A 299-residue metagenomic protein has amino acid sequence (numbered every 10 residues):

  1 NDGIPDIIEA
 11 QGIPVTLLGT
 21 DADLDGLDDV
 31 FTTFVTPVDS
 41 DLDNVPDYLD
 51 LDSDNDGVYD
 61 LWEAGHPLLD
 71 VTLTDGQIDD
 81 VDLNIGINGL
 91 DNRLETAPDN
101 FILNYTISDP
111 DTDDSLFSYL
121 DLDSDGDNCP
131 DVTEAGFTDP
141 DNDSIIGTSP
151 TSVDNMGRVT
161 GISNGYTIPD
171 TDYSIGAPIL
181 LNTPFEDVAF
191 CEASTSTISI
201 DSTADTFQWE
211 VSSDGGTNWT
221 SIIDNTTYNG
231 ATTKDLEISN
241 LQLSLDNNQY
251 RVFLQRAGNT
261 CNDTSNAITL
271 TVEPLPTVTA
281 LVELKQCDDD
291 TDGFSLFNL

Functional and structural regions predicted by a protein language model:
N1-L180, D290: Extracellular calcium-associated, cysteine-rich motifs in secreted modular proteins
T183-C191, T279-D292: Short, solvent-exposed loop/edge segments of extracellular or virion-exposed proteins
S194-S202, D292-L299: A short beta-strand segment in extracellular, disulfide-stabilized domains
I200, W209-V211, Y250-V252: Core motif of extracellular immunoglobulin-like domains
V211-N240: Surface-exposed, flexible coil segments in extracellular/virion-facing regions
A231, Q242-Y250: Solvent-exposed loop/turn motifs of extracellular immunoglobulin-like beta-sandwich domains
Q255-C261: Short, solvent-exposed loop/turn segments at the edges of extracellular beta-sandwich modules
T271-V278: Extracellular interdomain linker/stem segments of modular secreted and single-pass surface proteins
